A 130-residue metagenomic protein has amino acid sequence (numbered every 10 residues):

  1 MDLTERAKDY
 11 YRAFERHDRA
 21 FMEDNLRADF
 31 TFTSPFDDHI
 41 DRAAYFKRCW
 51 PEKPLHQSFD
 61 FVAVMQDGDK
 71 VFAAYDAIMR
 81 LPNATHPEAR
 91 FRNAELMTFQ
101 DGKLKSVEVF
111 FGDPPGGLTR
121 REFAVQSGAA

Functional and structural regions predicted by a protein language model:
D2, T33-P35, A44-A130: A beta-strand edge to alpha-helix "cap/lid" segment located at domain peripheries
E5: Polyanion-binding surface elements
K8-E15, D24-D37: Short, solvent-exposed secondary-structure junction/capping segments
I40: Residues that form or flank phosphate/diphosphate-binding pockets in enzymes that use nucleotide phosphates
